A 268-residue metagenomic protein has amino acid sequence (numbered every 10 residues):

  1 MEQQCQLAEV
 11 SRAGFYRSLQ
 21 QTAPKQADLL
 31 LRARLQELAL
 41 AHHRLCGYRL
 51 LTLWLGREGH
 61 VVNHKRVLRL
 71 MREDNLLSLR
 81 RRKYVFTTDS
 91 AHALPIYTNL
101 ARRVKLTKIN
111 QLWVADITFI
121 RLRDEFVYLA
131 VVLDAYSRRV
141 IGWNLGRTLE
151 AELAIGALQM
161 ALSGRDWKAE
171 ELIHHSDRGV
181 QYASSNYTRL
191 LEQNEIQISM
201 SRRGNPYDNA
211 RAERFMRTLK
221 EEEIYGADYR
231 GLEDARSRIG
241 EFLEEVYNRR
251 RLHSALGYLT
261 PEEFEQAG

Functional and structural regions predicted by a protein language model:
M1-G268: Charged DNA-binding/catalytic regions of mobile-element recombinases
